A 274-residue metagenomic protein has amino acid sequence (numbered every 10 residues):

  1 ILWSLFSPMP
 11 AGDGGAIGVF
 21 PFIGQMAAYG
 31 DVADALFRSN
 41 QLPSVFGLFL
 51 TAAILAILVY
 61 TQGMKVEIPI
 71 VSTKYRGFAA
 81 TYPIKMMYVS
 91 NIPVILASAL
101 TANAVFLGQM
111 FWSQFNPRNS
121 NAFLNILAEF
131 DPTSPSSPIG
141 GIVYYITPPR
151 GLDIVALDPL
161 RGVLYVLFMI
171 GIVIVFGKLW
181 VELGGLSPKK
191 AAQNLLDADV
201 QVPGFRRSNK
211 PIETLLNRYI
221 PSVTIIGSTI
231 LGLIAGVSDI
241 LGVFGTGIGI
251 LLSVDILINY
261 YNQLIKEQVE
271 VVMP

Functional and structural regions predicted by a protein language model:
I1-P274: Core subunits and conserved enzymes of cellular information-processing and envelope-translocation systems across
